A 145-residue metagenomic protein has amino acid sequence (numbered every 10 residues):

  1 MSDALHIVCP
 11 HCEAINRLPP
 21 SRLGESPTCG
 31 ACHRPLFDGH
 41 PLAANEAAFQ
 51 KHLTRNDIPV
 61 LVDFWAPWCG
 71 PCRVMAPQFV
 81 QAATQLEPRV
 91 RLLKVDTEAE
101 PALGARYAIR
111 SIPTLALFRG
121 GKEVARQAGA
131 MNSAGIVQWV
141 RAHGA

Functional and structural regions predicted by a protein language model:
C9-C12, C29-C32: Short cysteine-rich clusters marking metal-coordination/redox-active sites
N16, P35-L36, A76: Cys/His-rich microdomains that often coordinate metals
L18-P27: Short linker/helix segments within small regulatory modules
H33-P41: Short Cys/His-rich micro-motifs in 6-15 aa windows
P41-V60: A short beta-strand-turn-helix
D57, F64-W68, S111: Short pre-active-site segment immediately N-terminal to redox-active cysteine/selenocysteine motifs in thiol-based
P71-L86: Typically the conserved alpha-helix immediately C-terminal to a functionally engaged Cys/Sec in thioredoxin-like
S111, A116-A145: Non-catalytic, surface beta->alpha helical segment in thiol-disulfide oxidoreductase systems
